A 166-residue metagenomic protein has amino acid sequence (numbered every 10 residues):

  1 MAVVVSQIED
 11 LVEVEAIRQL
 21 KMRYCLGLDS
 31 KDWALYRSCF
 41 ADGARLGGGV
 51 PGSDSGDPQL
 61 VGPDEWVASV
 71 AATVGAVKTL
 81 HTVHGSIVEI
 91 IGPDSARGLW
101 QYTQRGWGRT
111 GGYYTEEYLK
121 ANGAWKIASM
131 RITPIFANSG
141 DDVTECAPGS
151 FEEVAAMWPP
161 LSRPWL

Functional and structural regions predicted by a protein language model:
M1-D42: Short, low-complexity N-terminal intrinsically disordered segments enriched in polar/charged residues
L28, F40-A41, Y102-Q104, R131-P134: Short beta-strand segments enriched in hydrophobic/aromatic residues within well-folded beta-rich domains
W33-Q101: A solvent-exposed, acidic/Ser-Thr-rich amphipathic alpha-helical stretch
A76, Q104-R109: Short, cysteine-centered beta-strand-loop-beta hairpins and adjacent loop/turn segments enriched in charged/polar
V83-V88, Q104, Y113-L119: Hydrophobic/aromatic beta-strand elements that line small-molecule binding cavities or substrate pockets in beta-rich
S95-R97, Y113-T144: Short beta-strand edge/turn micro-motifs at domain boundaries
G140-L166: Acidic/histidine-enriched, glycine/proline-rich intrinsically disordered or flexible terminal extensions
